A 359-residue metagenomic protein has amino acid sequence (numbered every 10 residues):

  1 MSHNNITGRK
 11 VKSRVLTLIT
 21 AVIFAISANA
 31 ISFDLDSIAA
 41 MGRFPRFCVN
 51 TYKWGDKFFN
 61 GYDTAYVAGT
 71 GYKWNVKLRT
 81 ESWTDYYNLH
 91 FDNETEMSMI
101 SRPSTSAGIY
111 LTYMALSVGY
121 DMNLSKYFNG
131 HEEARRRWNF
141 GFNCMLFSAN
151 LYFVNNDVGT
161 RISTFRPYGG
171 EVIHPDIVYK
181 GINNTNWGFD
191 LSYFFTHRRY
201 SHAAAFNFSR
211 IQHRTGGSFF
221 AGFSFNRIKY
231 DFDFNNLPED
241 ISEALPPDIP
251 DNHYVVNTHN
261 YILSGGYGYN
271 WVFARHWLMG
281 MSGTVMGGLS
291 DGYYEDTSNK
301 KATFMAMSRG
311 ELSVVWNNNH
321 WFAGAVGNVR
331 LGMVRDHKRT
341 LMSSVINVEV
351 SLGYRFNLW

Functional and structural regions predicted by a protein language model:
F33-A39, F58-K73, T196-G217, F232 (+2 more regions): Short loop/turn motifs that connect adjacent beta-strands in outer-membrane beta-barrel proteins
T70-V76, T105, M114-L116, M145-A149 (+5 more regions): Outer-envelope beta-barrel architecture signal
V76-T84, L111, Y120-L124, F142 (+6 more regions): Transmembrane beta-barrel strands of outer-membrane/channel proteins
L78, A107-Y113, W138-C144, F189-F195 (+5 more regions): Residues on the lipid-exposed face of transmembrane beta-strands in outer-membrane beta-barrel proteins
T84-S106, S117-H131: Surface-exposed strand-loop-strand hairpins of Gram-negative outer-membrane beta-barrel proteins
M97-S101, F128-A134, Y179-N183, Y254-H259 (+2 more regions): Replace "Gram-negative outer membrane beta-barrel proteins" with "bacterial and organellar outer membrane beta-barrel
G141-V256, N328: Outer-membrane pore/translocation modules
E311-W359: Predominantly the C-terminal beta-signal and adjacent terminal strand-loop region of outer-membrane beta-barrel
